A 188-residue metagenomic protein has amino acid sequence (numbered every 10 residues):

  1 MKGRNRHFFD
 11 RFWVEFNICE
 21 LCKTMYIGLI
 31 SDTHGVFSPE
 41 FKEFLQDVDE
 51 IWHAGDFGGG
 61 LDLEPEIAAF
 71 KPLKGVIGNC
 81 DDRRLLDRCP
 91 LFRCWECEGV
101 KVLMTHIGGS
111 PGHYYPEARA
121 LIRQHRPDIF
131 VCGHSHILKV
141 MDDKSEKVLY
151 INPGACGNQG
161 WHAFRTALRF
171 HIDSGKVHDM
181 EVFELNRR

Functional and structural regions predicted by a protein language model:
R4, F9-R11, E15-L73, D81-L91 (+3 more regions): N-terminal active-site segment of His-dependent metallophosphoesterases
M25-G28, C94-L103, D143-L149, I172-E181: Beta-strand-turn-beta hairpins that frame and shape the catalytic cleft of phosphate-ester-processing enzymes
L29-S31, I51-D56, K74-N79, L103-H106 (+2 more regions): Active-site neighborhood of phospho(di)ester-bond hydrolases with catalytic His/Asp-centered motifs
G35, G59, G109, I137 (+1 more regions): Short active-site segment of divalent metal-dependent hydrolases/proteases that encodes the spacing between
K74, H113-K176: Conserved beta-sheet core of the metallophosphoesterase superfamily
D81-R126, N158-W161: Active-site-proximal segments of metal-dependent phosphoesterases and phosphodiesterases across multiple
M180-R188: Short, solvent-exposed aromatic-acidic interface loops
